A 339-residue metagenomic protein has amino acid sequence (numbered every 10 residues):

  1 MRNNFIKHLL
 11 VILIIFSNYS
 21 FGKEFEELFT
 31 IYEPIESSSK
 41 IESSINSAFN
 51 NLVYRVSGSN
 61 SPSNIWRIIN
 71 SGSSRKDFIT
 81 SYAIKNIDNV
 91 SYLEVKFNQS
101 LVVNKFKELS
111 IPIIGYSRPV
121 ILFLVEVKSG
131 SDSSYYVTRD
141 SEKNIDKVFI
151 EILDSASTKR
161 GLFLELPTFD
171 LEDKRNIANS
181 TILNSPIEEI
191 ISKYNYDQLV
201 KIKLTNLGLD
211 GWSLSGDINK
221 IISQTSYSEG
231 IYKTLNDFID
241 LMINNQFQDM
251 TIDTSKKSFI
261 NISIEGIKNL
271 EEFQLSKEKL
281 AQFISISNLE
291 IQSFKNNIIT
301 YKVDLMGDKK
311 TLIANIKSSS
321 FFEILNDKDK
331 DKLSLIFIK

Functional and structural regions predicted by a protein language model:
N3-I12: Sec-dependent signal peptide recognition, specifically the positively charged N-region followed immediately by
S17-Y19: N-terminal signal peptide c-region/cleavage motif recognized by signal peptidases
E24-E33, L101, I190-D237, S334-K339: Amphipathic beta-strand/beta-sheet edge segments enriched in Tyr/Trp
I45-R67, S71, P119, F123-S180 (+5 more regions): N-terminal segment of the mature soluble domain
I65-K128, D132-R139, N144: Signal peptide-directed extracytoplasmic domains
K76-K85, L124, F163-D170, I177-G211 (+3 more regions): A short, hydrophobic beta-strand-centered structural micro-motif
S91-K96, N296-G307, D331-I338: A generic structural motif
N144, S263-E272: Short, surface-exposed ligand-recognition loops at beta-strand->loop->(often short) alpha-helix junctions that present
